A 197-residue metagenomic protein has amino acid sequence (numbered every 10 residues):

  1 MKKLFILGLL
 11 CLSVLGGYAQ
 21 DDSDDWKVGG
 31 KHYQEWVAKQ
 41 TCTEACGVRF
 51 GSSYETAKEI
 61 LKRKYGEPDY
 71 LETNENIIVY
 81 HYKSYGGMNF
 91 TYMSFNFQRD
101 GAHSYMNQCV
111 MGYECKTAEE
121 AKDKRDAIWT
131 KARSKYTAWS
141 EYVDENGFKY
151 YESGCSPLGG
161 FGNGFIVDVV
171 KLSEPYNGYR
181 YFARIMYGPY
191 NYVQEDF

Functional and structural regions predicted by a protein language model:
M1-L4, Q20: Positively charged n-region of N-terminal signal peptides that target proteins for export
K2, G30-Y33, I78-H81: Short secondary-structure boundary micro-motifs
L4-L15: Sec-dependent N-terminal signal peptides
I6, T91, S104-N107, N177-Y181: Residues at beta-strand starts and edge strands
Q20-T73, Q108-F197: Non-cytosolic coordination micro-motifs
N74-E119: Mid-chain, structured segments of secreted extracytoplasmic proteins
